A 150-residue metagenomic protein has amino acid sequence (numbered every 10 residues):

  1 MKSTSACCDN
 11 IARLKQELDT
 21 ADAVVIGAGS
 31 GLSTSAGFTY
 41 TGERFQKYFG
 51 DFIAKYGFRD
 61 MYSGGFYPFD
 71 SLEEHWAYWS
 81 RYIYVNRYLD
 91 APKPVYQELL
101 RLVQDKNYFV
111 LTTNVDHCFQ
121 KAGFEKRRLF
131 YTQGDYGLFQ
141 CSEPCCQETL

Functional and structural regions predicted by a protein language model:
M1-L150: Conserved catalytic core of sirtuin-type NAD+-dependent deacylases
